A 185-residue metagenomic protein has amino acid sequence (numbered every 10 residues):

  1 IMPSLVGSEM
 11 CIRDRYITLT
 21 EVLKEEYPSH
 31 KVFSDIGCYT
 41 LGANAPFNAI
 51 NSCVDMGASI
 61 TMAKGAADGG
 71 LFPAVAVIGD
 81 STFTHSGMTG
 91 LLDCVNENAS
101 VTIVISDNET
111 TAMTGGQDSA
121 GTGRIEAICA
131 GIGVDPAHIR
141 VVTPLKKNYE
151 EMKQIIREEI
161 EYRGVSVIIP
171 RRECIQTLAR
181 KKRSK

Functional and structural regions predicted by a protein language model:
I1-G7, I12: Single conserved hydrophobic/aromatic residue that forms the stacking wall/gate of nucleotide- or nucleobase-binding
R15, L19-H30: Core alpha-helical transmembrane segments of integral membrane proteins
T18-E21, G42-N48, S86-G90, M113-D118 (+2 more regions): Short acidic, glycine/serine/threonine-rich loops at helix termini
S29, S59, L71, N98-V101 (+3 more regions): Active-site lining segments that contact anionic ligands and/or coordinate catalytic metals
K31-T111: Thiamine diphosphate
I36-C38, N108-T110, L145-K146, R171-Q176: Glycine-rich beta-alpha junction loops
F72, D118-E158: Conserved thiamine diphosphate
R157-K185: Glycine/aspartate-rich loop-and-adjacent alpha/beta segment that forms the canonical ThDP
